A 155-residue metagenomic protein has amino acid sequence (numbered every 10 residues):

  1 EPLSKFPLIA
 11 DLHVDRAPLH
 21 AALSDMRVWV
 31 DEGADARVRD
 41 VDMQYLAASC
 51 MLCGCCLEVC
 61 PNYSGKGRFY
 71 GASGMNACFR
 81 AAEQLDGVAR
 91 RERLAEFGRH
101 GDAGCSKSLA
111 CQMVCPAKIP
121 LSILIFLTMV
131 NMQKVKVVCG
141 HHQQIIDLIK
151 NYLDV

Functional and structural regions predicted by a protein language model:
K5-S49, C53-E58, N62-V155: Ferredoxin-type iron-sulfur electron-transfer modules in oxidoreductases and energy-metabolism complexes
